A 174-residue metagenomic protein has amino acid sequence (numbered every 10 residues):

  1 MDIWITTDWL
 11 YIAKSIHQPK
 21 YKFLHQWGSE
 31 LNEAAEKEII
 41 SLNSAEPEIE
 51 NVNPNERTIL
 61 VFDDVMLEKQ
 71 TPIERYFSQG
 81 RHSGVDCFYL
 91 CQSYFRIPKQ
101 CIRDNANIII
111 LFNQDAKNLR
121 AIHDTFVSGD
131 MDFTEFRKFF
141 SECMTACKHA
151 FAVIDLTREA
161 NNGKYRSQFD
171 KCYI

Functional and structural regions predicted by a protein language model:
M1-K138: Conserved P-loop NTPase motor cores
N53-P54, M144-A146: Extracellular/periplasmic catalytic domains that process cell-envelope and extracellular macromolecules
T134-F140, D155-A160: A general structural signal for short secondary-structure boundary/capping elements
T145-I174: Conserved P-loop NTPase motor module
